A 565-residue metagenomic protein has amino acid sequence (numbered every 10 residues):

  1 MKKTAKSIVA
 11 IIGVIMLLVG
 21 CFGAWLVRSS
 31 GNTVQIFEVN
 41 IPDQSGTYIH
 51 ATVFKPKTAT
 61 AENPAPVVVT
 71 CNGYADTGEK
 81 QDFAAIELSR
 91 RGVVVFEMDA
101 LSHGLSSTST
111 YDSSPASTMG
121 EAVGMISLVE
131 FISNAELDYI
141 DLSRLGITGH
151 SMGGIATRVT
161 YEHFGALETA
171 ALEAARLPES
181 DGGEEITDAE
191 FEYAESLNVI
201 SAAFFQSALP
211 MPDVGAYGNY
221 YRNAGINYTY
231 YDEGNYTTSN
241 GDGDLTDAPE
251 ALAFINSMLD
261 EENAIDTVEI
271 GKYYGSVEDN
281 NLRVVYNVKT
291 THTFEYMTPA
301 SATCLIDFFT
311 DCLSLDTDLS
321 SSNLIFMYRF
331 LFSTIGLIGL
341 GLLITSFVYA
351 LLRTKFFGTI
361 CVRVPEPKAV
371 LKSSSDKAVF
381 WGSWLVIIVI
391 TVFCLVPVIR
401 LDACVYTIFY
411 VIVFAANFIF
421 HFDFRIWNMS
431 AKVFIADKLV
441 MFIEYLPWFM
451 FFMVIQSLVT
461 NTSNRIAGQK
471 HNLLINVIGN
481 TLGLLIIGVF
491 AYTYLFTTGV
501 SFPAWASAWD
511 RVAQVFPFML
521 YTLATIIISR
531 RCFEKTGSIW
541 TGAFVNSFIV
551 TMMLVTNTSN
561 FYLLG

Functional and structural regions predicted by a protein language model:
K2-P42, H50-T52: An N-terminal hydrophobic leader/cap segment in hydrolases
T4-V14, P115, L331-G341, F442 (+2 more regions): Alpha-helical transmembrane segments
C21-R28, T345-K355, F393, A415 (+3 more regions): Structural signature of transmembrane alpha-helix termini at the membrane-water interface
G31-I325: Soluble extramembrane regions of membrane proteins in the secretory/endomembrane system
D181-T187, F356-S375, S463-I475: Membrane-interfacial, low-structure loops and terminal tails that flank and connect transmembrane helices in multi-pass
D316-I344, T354-F380: Cytosolic-side membrane-insertion boundary helix
L342-G358, M450-N461: Membrane-water interface of transmembrane alpha-helices
A378-G565: Alpha-helical transmembrane segments of integral membrane proteins
